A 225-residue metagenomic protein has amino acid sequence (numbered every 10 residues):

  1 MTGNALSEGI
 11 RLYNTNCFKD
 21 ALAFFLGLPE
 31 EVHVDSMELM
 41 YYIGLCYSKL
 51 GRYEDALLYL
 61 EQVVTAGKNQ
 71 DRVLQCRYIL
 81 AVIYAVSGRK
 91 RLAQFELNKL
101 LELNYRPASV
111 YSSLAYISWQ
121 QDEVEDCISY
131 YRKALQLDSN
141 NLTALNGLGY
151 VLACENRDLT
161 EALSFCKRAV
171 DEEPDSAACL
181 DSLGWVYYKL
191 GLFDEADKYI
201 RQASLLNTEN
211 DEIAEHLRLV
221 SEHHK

Functional and structural regions predicted by a protein language model:
I10, L45, V82, Y116 (+3 more regions): Residue-level recognition of tetratricopeptide repeat
Y13, S48, Y78, A85 (+3 more regions): Position-specific recognition of the canonical hydrophobic site in helix A of tetratricopeptide repeat
G27-E31, T65-K68, N98-E102, K133-Q136 (+2 more regions): Conserved structural position within tetratricopeptide repeats
H33-V34, K68-D71, Y105, S139 (+2 more regions): Short coil turns that delineate tetratricopeptide repeat
L39, V73-C76, V110, A144 (+2 more regions): TPR alpha-solenoid repeat register
Y42, I79, S113, G147-L148 (+2 more regions): Canonical tetratricopeptide repeat
